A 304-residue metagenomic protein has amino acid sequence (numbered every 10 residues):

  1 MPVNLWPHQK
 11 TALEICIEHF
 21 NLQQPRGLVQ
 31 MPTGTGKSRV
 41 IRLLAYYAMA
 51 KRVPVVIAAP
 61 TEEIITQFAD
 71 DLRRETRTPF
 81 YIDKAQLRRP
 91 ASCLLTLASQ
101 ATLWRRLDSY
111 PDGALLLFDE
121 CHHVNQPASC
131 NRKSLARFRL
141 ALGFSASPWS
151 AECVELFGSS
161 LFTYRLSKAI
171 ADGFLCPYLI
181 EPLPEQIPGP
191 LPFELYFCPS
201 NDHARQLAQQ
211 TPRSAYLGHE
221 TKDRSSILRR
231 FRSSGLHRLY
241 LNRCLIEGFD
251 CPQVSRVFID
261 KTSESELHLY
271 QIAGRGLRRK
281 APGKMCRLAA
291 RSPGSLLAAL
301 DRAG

Functional and structural regions predicted by a protein language model:
M1-Q30: Conserved pre-motif I regulatory segment
L22-L44: Walker A/P-loop
T35-V40, Y47-R74, S200-D202: Conserved Walker A/P-loop ATP-binding site and its immediately adjacent core in helicase/helicase-like ATPase domains
P54-I65, Q186-L217: Conserved strand-helix element at the start of the C-terminal RecA-like helicase core
T66, Y81-P90, S214-I246: Conserved helicase ATPase core of P-loop NTP-dependent helicases/translocases
R73-D108: Inter-Walker segment of RecA-like/P-loop motor cores
E120-Y178: Post-DEXD/H (motif II) to motif III coupling segment of the RecA-like Helicase ATP-binding lobe
H268-Q271, R275-R302: Conserved segment of the helicase C-terminal RecA-like domain
